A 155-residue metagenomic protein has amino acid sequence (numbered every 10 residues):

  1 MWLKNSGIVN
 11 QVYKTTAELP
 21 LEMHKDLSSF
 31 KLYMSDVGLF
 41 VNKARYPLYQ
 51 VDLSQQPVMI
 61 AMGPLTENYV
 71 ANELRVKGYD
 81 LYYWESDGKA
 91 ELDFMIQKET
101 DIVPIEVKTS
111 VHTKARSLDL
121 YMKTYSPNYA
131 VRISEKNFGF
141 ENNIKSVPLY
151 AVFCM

Functional and structural regions predicted by a protein language model:
M1-L92, I96: Accessory nucleic acid-recognition modules appended to NTPase machines
L19, T100, H112-A115: A short local loop/turn or secondary-structure capping micro-motif enriched for an aromatic residue
Y83, P104-V107: Short catalytic-loop micro-motif centered on adjacent basic/acidic residues
I96-P104: Active-site beta-strand-loop-beta-strand hairpin of nuclease catalytic cores that positions key catalytic residues
T109-L149: Catalytic cores of nucleic-acid endonucleases
L149-M155: C-terminal helix of von Willebrand factor
